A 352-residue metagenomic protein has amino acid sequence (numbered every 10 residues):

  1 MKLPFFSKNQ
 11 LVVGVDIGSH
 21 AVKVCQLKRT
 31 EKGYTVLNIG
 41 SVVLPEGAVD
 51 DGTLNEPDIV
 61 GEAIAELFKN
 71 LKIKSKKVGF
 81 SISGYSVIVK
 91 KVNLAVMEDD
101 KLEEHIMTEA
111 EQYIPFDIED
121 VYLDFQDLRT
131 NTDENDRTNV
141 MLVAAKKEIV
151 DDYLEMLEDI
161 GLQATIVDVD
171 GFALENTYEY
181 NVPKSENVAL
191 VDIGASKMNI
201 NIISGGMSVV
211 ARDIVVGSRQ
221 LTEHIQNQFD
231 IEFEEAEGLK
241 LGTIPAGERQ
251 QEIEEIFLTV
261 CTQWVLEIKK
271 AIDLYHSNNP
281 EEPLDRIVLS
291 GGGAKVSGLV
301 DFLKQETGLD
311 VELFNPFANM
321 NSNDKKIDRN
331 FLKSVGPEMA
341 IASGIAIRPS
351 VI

Functional and structural regions predicted by a protein language model:
M1-E109, D151-Y153, D159, Q163: Non-catalytic, solvent-exposed interaction/assembly segments
L11-V15, N187-V191, V288: Conserved beta-strand elements of the Class I
S19, C25-V36, F80, N135-E235: Small-residue (GG/TT-enriched) beta-loop-alpha framework at ligand/catalytic clefts
I64-K77, I160, I231, K269-R286: Phosphate/pyrophosphate-binding loops at sites that engage ATP/ADP/AMP, CoA/4′-phosphopantetheine, polyphosphate
K72, D152, G194-G205, K333-I352: Extended, charge-rich low-complexity interaction segments
S81-Y180, R286, P316-N323, E338-I341 (+1 more regions): Active-site neighborhood for divalent-cation/phosphate handling
N227, G238-R286, G293: Adenine-nucleotide phosphate-binding core of ATP-dependent small-molecule kinases
V260, E282-A318: Glycine-rich phosphate-binding loops at beta-strand->alpha-helix junctions
